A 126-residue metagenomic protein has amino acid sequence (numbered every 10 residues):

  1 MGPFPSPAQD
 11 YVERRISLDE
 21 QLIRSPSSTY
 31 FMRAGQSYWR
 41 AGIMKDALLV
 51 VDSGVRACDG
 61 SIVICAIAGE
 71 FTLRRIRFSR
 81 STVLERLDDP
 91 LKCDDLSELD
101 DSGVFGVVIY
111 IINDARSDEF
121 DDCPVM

Functional and structural regions predicted by a protein language model:
M1-M44, R56-D59, I67-F71, F78-V83 (+1 more regions): Short, positionally conserved secondary-structure boundary motifs
A47: Acidic Asp/Glu-based divalent-cation binding sites
D52-G54: Aromatic- and charge-enriched substrate-recognition/interaction segments in catalytic or ligand-/protein-binding
